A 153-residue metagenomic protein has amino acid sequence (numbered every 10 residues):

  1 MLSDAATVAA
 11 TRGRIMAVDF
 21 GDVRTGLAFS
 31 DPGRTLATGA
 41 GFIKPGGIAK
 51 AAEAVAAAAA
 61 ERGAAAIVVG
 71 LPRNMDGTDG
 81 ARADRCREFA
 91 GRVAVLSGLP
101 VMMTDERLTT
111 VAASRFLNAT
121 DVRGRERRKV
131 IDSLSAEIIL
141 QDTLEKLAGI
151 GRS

Functional and structural regions predicted by a protein language model:
M1-V18, V23-S153: Phosphate- and other anionic-substrate recognition elements at nucleic-acid/protein interfaces
